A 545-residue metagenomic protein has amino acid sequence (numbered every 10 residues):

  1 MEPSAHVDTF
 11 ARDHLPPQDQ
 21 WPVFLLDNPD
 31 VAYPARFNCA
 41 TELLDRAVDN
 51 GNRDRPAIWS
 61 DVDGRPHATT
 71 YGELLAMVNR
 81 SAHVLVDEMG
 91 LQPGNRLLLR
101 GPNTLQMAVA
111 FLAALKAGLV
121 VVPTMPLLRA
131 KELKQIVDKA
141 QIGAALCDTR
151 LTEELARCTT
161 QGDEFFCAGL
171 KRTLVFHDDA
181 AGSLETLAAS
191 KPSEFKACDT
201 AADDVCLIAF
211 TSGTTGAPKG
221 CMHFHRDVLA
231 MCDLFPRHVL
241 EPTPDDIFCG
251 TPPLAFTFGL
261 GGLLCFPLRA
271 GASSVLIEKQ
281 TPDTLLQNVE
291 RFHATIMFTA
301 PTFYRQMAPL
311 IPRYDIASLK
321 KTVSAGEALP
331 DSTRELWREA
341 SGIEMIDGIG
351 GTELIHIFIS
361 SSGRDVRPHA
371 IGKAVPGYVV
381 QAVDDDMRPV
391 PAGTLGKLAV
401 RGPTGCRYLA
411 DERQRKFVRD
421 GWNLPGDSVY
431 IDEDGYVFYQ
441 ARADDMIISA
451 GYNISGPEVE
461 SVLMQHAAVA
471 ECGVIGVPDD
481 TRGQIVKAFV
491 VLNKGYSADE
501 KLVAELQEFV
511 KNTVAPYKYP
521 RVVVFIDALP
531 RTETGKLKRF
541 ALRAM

Functional and structural regions predicted by a protein language model:
E2-V7, K116-T186, H293, P312 (+1 more regions): Structural core segment of the AMP-binding/adenylate-forming
D54-P56, A180, A189-F210, A217 (+1 more regions): Conserved pre-ATP/AMP-binding loop-to-beta segment of ANL
H67-G72, C206-A230: Conserved AMP-binding A3 loop
H67-T69, V84-K131, N453: Conserved AMP-binding/adenylate-forming
L128, A145-C147, M297, G402 (+4 more regions): AMP-binding/adenylate-forming catalytic core of the ANL superfamily
L229-I247, L254-I296, L310: Conserved AMP-binding/adenylation subdomain of ANL enzymes
R269, A294-T299, A308-R367, V379: Gly/Ser/Thr-rich phosphate-binding loop
K373-G377, R388-D420, Y452-I454: Conserved ATP/PPi-binding loop(s) of AMP-dependent carboxylate-activating enzymes
